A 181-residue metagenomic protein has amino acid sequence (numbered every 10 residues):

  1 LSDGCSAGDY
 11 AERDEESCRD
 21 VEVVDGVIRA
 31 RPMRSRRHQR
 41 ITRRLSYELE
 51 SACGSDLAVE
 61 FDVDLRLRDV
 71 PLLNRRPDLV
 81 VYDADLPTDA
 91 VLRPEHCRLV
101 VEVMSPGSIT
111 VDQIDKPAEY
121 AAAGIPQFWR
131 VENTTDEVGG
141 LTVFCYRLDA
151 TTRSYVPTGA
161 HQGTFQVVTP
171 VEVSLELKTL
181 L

Functional and structural regions predicted by a protein language model:
L1-L181: Gly/Pro/Ser/Thr-rich low-complexity, intrinsically disordered segments predominantly at protein N-termini
